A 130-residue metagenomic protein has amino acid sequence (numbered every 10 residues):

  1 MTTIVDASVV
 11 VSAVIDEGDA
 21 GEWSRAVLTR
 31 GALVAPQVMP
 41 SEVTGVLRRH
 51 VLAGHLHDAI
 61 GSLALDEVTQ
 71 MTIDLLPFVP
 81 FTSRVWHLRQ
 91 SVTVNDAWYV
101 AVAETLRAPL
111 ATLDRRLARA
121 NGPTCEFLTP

Functional and structural regions predicted by a protein language model:
M1-V38, H50-A59: Short, well-structured N-terminal submotif of metal-dependent ribonuclease cores
T2, P36, L88, V100-P130: Acidic, PIN/NYN-like endoribonuclease modules and their adjacent C-terminal/linker elements
D6, E42, D96, D114: Acidic active-site catalytic centers that drive phospho-/nucleotidyl reactions and related ester hydrolyses
V9-V10, M39, F81, Y99 (+1 more regions): Alpha-helix capping/helix-boundary segments
Q37-P40, I60-Q90: Acidic catalytic patch
G45-L52, T105: Short glycine/serine- and small hydrophobic-enriched flexible loop segments
